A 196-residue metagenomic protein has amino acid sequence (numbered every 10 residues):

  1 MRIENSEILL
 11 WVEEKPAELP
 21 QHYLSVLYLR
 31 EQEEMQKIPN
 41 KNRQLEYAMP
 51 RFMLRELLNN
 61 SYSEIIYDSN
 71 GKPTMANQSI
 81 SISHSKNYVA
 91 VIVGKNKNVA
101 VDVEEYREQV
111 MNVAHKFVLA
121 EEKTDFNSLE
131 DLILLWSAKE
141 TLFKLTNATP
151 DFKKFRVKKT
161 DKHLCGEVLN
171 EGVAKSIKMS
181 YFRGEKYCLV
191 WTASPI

Functional and structural regions predicted by a protein language model:
M1-V99, V103-I196: Core catalytic alpha/beta fold that binds nucleotide/phospho-ligands
